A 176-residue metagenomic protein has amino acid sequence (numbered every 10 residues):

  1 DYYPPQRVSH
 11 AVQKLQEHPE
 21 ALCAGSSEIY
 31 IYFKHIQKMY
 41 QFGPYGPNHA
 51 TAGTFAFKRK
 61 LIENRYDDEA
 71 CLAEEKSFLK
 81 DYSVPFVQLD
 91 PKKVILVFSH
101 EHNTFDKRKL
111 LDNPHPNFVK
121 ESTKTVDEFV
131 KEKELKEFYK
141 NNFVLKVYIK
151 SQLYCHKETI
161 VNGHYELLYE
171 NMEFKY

Functional and structural regions predicted by a protein language model:
D1, E17, Y169-K175: Short, intrinsically disordered, charge-balanced linker/junction segments flanking boundaries in proteins
Y2-K38: Conserved donor NDP-sugar-binding/catalytic core segment of glycosyltransferases
P4, K58, F98-H100: Residue-level detector of conserved, well-ordered beta-strand and adjacent loop positions that form binding/recognition
C23, T54-A56, L96: Conserved hydrophobic/aromatic beta-strand scaffold that supports enzyme active sites
Y30, K60-I62, N103: Short, well-ordered alpha-helical scaffold segment located in the soluble/lumenal catalytic or ligand-binding core
M39-P47: Short, P/G- and charge-enriched loop/turn segments at secondary-structure junctions
H49-N64: Conserved nucleotide-sugar donor-binding and metal-coordinating catalytic region shared by glycosyltransferases
N64-F174: C-terminal catalytic/acceptor-binding lobe
